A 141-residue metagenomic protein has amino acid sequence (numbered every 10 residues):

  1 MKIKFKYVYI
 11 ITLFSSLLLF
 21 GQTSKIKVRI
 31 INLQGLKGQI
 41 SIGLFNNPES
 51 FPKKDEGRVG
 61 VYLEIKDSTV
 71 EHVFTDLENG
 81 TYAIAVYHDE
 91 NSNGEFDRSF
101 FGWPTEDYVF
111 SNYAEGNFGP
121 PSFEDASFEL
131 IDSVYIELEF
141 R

Functional and structural regions predicted by a protein language model:
M1-K25: Bacterial Sec-dependent N-terminal signal peptides
S24-L33: A short, amphipathic beta-strand motif
S41-F45, A85: Beta-strand signatures of extracellular beta-sandwich domains
L63-S68, L130: Short proline/glycine- and polar residue-rich coil/turn motifs
S68-H72, E124-A126, V134-I136: Short strand-edge motifs at loop-to-beta-strand transitions and within beta-strands of extracellular beta-rich domains
F74-L77: Short, flexible loop/turn segments at beta-strand junctions in immunoglobulin-like and fibronectin type III
G80-V86: A short tyrosine-centered beta-strand micro-motif
E90-F96: Acidic, glycine-anchored loop motifs typical of Ca2+
